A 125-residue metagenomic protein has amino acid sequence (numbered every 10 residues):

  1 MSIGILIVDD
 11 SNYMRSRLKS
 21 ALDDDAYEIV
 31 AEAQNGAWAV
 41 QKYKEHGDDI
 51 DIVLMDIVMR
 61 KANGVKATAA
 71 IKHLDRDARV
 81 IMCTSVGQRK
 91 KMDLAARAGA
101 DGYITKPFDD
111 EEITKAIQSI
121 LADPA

Functional and structural regions predicted by a protein language model:
N12-A31: Two-component/phosphorelay signaling modules centered on CheY-like receiver
E32-I52: Acidic, metal-coordinating helix/loop segments flanking the phosphotransfer/catalytic sites of two-component signaling
N35-W38, K61-K66: Acidic catalytic/metal-coordinating carboxylates
Q41, V65-D77: Short amphipathic alpha-helix used as the core "switch/output" element in two-component signaling
R60-K61, Q88: The feature encodes the CheY-like receiver
K90, F108-I117: C-terminal output helix
